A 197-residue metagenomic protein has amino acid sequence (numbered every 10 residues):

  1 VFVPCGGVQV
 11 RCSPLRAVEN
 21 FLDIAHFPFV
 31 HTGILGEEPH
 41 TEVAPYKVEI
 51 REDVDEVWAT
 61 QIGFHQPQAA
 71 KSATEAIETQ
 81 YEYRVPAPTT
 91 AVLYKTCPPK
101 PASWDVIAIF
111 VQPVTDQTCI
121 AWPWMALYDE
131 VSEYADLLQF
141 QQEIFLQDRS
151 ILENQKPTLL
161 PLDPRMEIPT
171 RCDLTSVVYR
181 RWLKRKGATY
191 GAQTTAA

Functional and structural regions predicted by a protein language model:
V1-A197: C-terminal catalytic domain of Rieske-type non-heme iron oxygenases
